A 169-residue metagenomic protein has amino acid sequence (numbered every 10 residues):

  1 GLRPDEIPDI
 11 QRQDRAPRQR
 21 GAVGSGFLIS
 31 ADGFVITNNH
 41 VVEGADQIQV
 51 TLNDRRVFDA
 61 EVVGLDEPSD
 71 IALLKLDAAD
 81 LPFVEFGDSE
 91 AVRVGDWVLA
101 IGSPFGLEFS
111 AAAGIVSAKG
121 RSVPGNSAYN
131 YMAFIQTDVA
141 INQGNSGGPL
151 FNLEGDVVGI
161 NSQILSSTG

Functional and structural regions predicted by a protein language model:
G1-G169: Serine-dependent protease modules
